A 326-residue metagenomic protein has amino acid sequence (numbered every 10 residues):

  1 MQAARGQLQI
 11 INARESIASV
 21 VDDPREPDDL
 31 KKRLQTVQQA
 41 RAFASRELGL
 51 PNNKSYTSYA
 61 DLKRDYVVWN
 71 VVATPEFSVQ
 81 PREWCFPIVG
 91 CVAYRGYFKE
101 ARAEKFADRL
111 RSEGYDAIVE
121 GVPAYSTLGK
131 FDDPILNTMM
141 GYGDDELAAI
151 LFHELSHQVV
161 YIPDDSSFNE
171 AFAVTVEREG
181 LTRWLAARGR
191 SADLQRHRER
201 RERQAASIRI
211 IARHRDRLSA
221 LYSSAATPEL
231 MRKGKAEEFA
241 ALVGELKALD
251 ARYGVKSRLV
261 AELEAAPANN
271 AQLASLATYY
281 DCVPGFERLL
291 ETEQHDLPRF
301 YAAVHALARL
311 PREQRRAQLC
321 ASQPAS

Functional and structural regions predicted by a protein language model:
M1-A3, Q7-A18, S78, T138 (+3 more regions): Metalloprotease/metallohydrolase-associated module, dominated by Zn2+-dependent proteases
M1-R64, L319-A325: N-terminal mature-domain "stem" immediately C-terminal to a signal peptide or N-terminal signal-anchor/transmembrane
A4-G6, K130-D132, E262: Short, motif-level signal for alpha-helix interfacial/capping segments enriched in acidic residues and aromatics/proline
Q9, D22-E26, Q35, Q39-G49 (+7 more regions): Sec-exported extracytoplasmic/periplasmic mature domains
I10, D23, L30-V37, G96-A103 (+7 more regions): Solvent-exposed, acidic/flexible segments
I11-D28, R82-V92, A265-A266, P284: Acidic/histidine-rich, surface-exposed loop or edge segments in extracytoplasmic proteins
A40-Q204: Acidic/His-rich structured neighborhood in mature extracellular/periplasmic domains
R209-S326: Pan-zinc metallopeptidase signature
